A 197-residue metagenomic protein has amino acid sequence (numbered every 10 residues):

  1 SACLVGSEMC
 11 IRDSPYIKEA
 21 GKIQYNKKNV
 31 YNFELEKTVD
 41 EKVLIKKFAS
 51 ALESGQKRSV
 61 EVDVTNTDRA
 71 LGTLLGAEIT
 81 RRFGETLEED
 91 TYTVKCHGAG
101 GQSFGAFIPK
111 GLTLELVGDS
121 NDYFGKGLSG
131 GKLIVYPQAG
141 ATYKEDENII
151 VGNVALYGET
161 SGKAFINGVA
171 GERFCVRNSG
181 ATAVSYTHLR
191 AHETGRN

Functional and structural regions predicted by a protein language model:
S1-G6, I11, H188-N197: Single conserved hydrophobic/aromatic residue that forms the stacking wall/gate of nucleotide- or nucleobase-binding
P15-R190, R196: Long, distal/terminal scaffolding or interaction modules with repetitive or compositionally biased sequence
